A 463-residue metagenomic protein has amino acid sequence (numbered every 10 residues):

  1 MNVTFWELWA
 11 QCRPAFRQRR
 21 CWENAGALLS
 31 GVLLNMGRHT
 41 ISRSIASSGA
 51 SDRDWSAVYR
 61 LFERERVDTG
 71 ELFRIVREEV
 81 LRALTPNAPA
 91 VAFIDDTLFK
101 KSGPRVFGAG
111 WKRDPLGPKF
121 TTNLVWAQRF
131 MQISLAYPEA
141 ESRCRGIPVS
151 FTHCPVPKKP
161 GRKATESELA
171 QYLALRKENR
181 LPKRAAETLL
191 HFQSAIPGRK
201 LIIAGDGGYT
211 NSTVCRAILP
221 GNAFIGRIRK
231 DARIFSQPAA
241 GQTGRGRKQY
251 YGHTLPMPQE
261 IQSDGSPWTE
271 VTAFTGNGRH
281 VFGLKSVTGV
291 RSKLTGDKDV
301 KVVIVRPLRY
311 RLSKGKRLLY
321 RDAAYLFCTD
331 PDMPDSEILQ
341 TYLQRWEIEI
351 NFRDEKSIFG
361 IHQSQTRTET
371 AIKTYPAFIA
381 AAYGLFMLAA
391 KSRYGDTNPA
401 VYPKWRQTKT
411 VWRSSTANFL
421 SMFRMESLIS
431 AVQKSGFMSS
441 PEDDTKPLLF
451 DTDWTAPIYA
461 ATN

Functional and structural regions predicted by a protein language model:
M1-E63: Gly/serine-rich nucleotide phosphate-binding loop at the start of the catalytic core of nucleotide/ADP-ribose-handling
M1-F16, A27, R105-V106, S142-N463: Single, function-defining residue in the core of a domain
L33-R38, G49-D52, K101, W346 (+3 more regions): Short alpha-helix boundary/capping elements
N35, L98-K100, D206-N211: Gly/Ser/Thr-rich loops at beta-strand to alpha-helix junctions that form or flank small-molecule/cofactor-binding
R38, L124-R129, L319-D322, I348: Short, flexible loop/turn motifs enriched in small residues
S44, I133, A381: A residue-level signal for conserved active-site and pocket-lining positions in enzyme catalytic cores
S47, A83-P86, A195, G221: Alpha-helix C-cap/termination motif
R64-V156: Active-site-proximal, Lys/Arg-enriched surface segment that forms a nucleic-acid-binding/basic interface patch
